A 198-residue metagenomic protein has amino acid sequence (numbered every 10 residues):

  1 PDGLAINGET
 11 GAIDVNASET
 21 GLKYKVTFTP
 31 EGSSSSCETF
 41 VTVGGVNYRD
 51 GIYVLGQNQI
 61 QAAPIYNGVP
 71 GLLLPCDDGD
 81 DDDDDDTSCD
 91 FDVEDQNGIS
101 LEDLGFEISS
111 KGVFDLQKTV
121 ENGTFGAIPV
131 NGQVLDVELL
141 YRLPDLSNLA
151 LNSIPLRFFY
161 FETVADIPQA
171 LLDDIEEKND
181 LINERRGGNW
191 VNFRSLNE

Functional and structural regions predicted by a protein language model:
P1, V26, Q59-P64, V137: Long, compositionally biased, intrinsically disordered segments
P1-L55: Polyanion-binding and phosphate-handling cores
P1-T10, D14, D81-E121: Low-complexity "stalk/linker" and mucin-like segments enriched in Ser/Thr/Pro/Ala/Gly
I13, V26, T39-V41, F106 (+3 more regions): Hydrophobic beta-strand residues in large extracellular and virion-surface proteins
T20-S34, E121-D145: A short beta-strand micro-motif common to beta-rich folds, especially ectodomain repeats
S33-D78, R142-E198: Extracellular interdomain linkers/hinges and stalk-like, low-complexity segments in secreted or single-pass
D85, G126-I128, Y160: Residue-level recognition of alpha-helix boundary/capping or hinge positions
